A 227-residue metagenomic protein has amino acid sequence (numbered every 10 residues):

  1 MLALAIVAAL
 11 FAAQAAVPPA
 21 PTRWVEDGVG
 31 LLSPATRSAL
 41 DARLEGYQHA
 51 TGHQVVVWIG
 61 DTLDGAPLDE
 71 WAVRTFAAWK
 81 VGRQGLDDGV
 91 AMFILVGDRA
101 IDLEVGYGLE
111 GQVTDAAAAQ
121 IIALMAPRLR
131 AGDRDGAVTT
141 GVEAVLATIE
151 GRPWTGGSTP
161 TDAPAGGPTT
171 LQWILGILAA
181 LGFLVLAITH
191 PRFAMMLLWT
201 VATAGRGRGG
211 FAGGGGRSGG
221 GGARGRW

Functional and structural regions predicted by a protein language model:
M1, M92, M125, M195-M196: Detector for methionine-enriched segments
M1-L10: Bacterial N-terminal signal peptides
F11-Q14, A144-W227: Low-complexity, glycine/proline/serine-enriched intrinsically disordered segments
A13-W173: Folded, non-transmembrane soluble domains that reside on the lumenal/extracytoplasmic side of membranes
